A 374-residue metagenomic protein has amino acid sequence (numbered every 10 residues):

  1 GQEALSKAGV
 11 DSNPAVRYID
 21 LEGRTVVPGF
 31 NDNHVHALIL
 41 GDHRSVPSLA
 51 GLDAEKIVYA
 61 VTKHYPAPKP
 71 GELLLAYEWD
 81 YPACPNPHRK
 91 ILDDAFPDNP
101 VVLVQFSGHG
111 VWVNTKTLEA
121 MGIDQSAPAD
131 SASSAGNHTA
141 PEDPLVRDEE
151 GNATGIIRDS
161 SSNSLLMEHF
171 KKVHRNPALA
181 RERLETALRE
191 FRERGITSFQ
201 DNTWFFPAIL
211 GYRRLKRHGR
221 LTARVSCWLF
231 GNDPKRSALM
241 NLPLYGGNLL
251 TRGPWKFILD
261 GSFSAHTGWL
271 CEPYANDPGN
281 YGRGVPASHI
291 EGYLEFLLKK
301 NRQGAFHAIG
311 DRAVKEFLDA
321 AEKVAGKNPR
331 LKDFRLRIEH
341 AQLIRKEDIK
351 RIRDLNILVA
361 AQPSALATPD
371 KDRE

Functional and structural regions predicted by a protein language model:
Q2-A238, F257, S262-A313, G326 (+2 more regions): Divalent metal-binding segments
H36, L249-T267, N356-L366: Non-cysteine beta-strand/loop elements that form the S-adenosyl-L-methionine
T115, I209-R213, V314-K323, K350 (+1 more regions): Histidine/acidic-residue-rich catalytic or RNA/ligand-binding cores of hydrolases and nuclease-related proteins
R220-W255, R335-Q342, K346, D372-E374: Phosphate/diphosphate-binding loops
S288-G292, K315, D319, L336 (+2 more regions): Feature representing long, continuous alpha-helical segments
E322, G326, R345: N-terminal active-site wall of soluble small-molecule enzyme domains
L343-E374: Active-site-adjacent C-terminal substructures of enzyme catalytic domains
